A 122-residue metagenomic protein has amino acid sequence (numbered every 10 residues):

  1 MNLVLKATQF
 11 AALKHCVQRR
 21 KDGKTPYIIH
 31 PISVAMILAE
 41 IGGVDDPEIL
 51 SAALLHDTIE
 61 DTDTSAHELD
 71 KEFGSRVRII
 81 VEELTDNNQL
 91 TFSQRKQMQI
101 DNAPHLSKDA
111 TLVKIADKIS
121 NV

Functional and structural regions predicted by a protein language model:
M1-V122: Active-site helical microenvironments for divalent-metal-assisted chemistry
